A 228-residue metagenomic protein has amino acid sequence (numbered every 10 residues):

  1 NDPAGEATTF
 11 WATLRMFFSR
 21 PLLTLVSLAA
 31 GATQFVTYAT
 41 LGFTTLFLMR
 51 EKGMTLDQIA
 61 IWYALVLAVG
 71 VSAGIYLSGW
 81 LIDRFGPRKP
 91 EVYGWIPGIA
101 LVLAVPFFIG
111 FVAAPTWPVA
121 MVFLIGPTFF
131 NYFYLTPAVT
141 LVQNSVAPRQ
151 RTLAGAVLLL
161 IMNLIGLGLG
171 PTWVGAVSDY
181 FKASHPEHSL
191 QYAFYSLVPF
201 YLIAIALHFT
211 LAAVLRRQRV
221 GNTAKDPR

Functional and structural regions predicted by a protein language model:
N1-A12, V220-D226: Flexible cytoplasmic inter-helical loops of multi-pass small-molecule transporters
R15-M16, R20-Y76, F130-V139, G166-V174: Extracytoplasmic gate region of multi-pass secondary transporters
T55, I61, V92-W95, A176-Y201: A membrane-interface helix-boundary motif in multi-pass transporters
A60, P97, G155-A156: Membrane-interface helix-entry/capping residues at the boundaries of transmembrane alpha-helices
V71, I75, S145-A183: A late C-terminal transmembrane helix in Major Facilitator Superfamily
G74-P90, S178-D179: Helix-to-loop junctions at the C-terminal end of transmembrane segments in multipass secondary transporters
R88-A138: C-terminal transmembrane helical hairpin of 12-TM major facilitator-type secondary transporters
V105-A114, Y195-R228: Multi-pass alpha-helical transporter architecture, strongest for 12-TM Major Facilitator/SLC carriers used
